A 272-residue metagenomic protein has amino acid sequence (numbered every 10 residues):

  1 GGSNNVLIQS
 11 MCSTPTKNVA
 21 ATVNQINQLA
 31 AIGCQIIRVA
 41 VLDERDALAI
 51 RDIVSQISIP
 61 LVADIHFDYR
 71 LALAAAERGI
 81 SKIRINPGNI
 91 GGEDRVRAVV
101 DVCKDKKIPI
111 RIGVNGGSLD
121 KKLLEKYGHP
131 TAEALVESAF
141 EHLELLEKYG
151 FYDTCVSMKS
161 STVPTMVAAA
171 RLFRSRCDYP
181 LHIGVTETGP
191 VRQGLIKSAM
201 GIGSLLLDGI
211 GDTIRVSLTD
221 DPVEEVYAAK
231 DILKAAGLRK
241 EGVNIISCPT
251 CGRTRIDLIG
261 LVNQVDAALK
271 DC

Functional and structural regions predicted by a protein language model:
G1-M11, K104, L261, A267: N-terminal amphipathic alpha-helix/helix-capping segment at the start of soluble metabolic enzymes
G2-A21, A40-L42, I59-F67, G88 (+2 more regions): Active-site mouth loops of central-metabolism enzymes
N5-Q9, I36-R38, S58-D64, S81-R84 (+5 more regions): Structural preference for beta-strand elements that scaffold enzyme active sites
S13-V19, A30-I57, R84-G92, D153-V163: Glycine-rich, proline-tolerant flexible connector loops at the mouths of alpha/beta enzymes
G33-Q35, R78-E93, V185, D208-P222: Glycine-rich phosphate-binding active-site loops on the catalytic face of alpha/beta enzymes
E44-I65, A98-I110, L172-L181, V265-K270: Alpha-helix-loop-beta-strand connector modules within alpha/beta enzyme cores
R70-R111: Hydrophobic or amphipathic alpha-helical targeting/insertion segments
N115, L123-C272: Catalytic alpha/beta core domains of metabolic enzymes, predominantly
